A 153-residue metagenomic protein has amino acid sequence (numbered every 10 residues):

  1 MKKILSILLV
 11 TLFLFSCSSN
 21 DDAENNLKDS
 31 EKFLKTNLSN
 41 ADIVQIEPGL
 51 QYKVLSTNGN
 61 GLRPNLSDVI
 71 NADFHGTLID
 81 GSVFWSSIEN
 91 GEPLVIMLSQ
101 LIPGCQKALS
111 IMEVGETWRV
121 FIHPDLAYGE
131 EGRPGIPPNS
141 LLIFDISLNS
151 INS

Functional and structural regions predicted by a protein language model:
M1-F15: Sec-dependent bacterial lipoprotein signal peptides
I4-L5, C17-S153: Cross-family detector of peptidyl-prolyl cis-trans isomerase
